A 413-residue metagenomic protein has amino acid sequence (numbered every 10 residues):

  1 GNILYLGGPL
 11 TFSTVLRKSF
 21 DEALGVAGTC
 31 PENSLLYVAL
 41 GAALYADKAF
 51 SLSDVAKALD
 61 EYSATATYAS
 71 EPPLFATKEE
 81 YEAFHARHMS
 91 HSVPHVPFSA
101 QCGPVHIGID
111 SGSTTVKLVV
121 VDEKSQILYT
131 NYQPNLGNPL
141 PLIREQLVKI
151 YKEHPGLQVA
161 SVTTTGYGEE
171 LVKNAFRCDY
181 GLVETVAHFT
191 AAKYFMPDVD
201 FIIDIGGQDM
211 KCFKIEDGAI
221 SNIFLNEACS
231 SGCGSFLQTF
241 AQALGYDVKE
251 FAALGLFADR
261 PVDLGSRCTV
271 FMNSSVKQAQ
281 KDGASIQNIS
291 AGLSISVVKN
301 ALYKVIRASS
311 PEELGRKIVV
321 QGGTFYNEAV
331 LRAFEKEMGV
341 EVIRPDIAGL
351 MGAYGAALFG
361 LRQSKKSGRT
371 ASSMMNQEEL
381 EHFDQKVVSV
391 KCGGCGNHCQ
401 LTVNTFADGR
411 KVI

Functional and structural regions predicted by a protein language model:
G1, A86-H95, G292-G315: Phosphate/ATP-binding catalytic cores across multiple sugar-kinase/actin-like superfamilies, primarily ASKHA
G1-F20, S34-L35, Y167-G168, S296 (+2 more regions): Glycine-rich phosphate-binding loops at beta-strand->alpha-helix junctions
D21-L40, D179-T185, E335-Y354: Conserved phosphate-binding/catalytic loops in two-lobed NTP-binding clefts
E32-A66, T190, G234-T239, D346-M374: Glycine-rich phosphate-binding/hydrolytic loop that grips phosphoryl groups
V38, L44-K48, N131-L140, E145 (+3 more regions): Glycine-rich phosphate-binding loop plus the immediately following alpha-helix
A39-K48, A86-C102, E169-G206, K211-G218 (+5 more regions): Conserved phosphate-binding catalytic cores of ATP/NTP-utilizing and phosphoryl-transfer enzymes
K48-P104, K211, R362-I413: Acidic, glycine/GT-rich loop-and beta-edge segments that sit at the periphery of enzyme/chaperone cores
H95-L128, V199-E216, K391-F406: Gly/Thr-rich phosphate-binding beta-strand-loop-beta motif of the actin/hexokinase/Hsp70
